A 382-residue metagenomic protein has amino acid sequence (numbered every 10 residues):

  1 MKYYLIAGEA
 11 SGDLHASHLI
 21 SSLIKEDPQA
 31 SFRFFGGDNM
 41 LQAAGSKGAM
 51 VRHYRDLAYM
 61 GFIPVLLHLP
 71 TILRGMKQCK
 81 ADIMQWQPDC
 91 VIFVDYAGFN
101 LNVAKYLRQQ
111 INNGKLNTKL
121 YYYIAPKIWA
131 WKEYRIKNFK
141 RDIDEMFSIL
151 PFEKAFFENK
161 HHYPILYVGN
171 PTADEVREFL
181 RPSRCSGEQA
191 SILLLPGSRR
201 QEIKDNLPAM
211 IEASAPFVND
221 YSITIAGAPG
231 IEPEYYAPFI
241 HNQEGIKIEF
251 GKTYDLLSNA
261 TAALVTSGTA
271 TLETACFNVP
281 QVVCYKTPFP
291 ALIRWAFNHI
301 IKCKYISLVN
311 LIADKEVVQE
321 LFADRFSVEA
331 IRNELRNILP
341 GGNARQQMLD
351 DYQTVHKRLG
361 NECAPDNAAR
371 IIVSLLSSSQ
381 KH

Functional and structural regions predicted by a protein language model:
M1-H382: Nucleotide-activated sugar donor-binding and catalytic core shared by glycosyltransferases and related lipid-linked
